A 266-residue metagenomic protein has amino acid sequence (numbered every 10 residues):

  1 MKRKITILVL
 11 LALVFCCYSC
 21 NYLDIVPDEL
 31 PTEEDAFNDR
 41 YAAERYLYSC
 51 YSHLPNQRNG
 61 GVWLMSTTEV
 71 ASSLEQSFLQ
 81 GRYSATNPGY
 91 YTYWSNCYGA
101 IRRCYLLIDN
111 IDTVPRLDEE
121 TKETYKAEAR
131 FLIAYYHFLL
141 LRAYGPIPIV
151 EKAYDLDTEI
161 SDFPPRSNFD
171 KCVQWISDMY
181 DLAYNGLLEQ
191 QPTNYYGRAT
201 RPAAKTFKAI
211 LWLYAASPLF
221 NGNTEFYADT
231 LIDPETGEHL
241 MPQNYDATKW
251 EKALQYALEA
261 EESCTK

Functional and structural regions predicted by a protein language model:
M1-D28: Bacterial Sec-dependent N-terminal signal peptides
C20-W63, D229: Membrane-proximal, proline-rich intrinsically disordered regions
D35-N56, E75-Y144, E159-Y196: Conserved, well-structured interaction surfaces
G60-Q76, P148, Y196-A199: Short, solvent-exposed turn/loop segments enriched in Gly/Ser/Thr/Pro and often Arg
A134, A203-P218: Amphipathic alpha-helical repeat scaffolds of TPR domains
L141-R142, P148, Q191, Y214-N223: Short coil/turn linking the two alpha-helices of tandem helical-hairpin repeats
Y214-A216, T248-K266: Polar, glycine-rich mid-to-C-terminal structural blocks that act as macromolecule-binding/assembly scaffolds
G222-Y245: A solvent-exposed, charged loop/short amphipathic helix patch at secondary-structure junctions
